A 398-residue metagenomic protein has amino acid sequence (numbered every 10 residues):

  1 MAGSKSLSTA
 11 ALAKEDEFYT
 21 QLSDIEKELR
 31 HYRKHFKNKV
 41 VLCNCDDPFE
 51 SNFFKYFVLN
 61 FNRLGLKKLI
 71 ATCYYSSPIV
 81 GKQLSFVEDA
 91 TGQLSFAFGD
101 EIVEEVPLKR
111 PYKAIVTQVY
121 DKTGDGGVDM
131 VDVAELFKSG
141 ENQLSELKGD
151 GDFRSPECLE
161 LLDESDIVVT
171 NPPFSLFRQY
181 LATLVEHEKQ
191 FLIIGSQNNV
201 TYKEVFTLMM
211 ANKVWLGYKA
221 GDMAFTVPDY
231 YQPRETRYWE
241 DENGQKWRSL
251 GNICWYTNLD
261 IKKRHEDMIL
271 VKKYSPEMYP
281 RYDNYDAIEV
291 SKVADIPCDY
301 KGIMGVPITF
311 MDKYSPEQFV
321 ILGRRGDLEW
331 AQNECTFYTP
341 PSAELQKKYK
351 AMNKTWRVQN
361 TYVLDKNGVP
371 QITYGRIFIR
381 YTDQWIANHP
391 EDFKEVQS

Functional and structural regions predicted by a protein language model:
M1-V169, P173-S398: Class I S-adenosyl-L-methionine-dependent methyltransferase catalytic core
